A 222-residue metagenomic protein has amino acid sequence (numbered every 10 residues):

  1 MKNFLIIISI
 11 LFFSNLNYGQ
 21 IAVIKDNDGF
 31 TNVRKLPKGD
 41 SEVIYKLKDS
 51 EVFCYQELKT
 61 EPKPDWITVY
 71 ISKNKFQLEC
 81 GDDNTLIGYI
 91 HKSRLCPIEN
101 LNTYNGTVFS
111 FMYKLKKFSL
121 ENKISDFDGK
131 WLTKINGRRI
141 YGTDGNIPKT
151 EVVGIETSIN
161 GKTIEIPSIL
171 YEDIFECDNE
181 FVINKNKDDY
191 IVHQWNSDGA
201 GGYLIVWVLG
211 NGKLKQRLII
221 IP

Functional and structural regions predicted by a protein language model:
F4-N15: Sec-dependent N-terminal signal peptides
Q20-V23, K46-S93: SH3/SH3-like beta-barrel superfamily modules
D28-K38: Short, structured beta-strand/loop micro-motifs enriched in basic residues and often containing a Trp
L36-D49: SH3/SH3-like (including bacterial SH3b) beta-barrel domains that bind proline-rich motifs or cell-wall ligands
E79-D144: Surface-exposed beta-loop interaction hotspot
K134-K185: Mature extracytoplasmic domains of secretory-pathway proteins
I140-Y141, D189-N196: Short beta-strand elements that form the blades of beta-propeller/WD-repeat-like and other beta-sheet-rich scaffold
Q194-L218: Short, exposed beta-strand-loop hairpins at the edges of beta-sheets in extracellular/periplasmic proteins
